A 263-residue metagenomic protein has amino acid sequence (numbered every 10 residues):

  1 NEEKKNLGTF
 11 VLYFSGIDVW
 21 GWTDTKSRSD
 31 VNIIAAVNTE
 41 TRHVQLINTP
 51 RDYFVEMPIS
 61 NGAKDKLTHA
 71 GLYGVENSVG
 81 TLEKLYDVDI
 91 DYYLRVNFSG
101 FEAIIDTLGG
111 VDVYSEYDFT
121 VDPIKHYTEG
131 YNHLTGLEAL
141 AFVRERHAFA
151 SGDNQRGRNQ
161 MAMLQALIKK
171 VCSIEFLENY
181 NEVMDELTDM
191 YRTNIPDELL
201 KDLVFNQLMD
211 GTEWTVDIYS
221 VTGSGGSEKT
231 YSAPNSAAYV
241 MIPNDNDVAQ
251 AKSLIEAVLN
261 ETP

Functional and structural regions predicted by a protein language model:
N1-P263: Non-catalytic, solvent-exposed segments at the cell envelope interface
